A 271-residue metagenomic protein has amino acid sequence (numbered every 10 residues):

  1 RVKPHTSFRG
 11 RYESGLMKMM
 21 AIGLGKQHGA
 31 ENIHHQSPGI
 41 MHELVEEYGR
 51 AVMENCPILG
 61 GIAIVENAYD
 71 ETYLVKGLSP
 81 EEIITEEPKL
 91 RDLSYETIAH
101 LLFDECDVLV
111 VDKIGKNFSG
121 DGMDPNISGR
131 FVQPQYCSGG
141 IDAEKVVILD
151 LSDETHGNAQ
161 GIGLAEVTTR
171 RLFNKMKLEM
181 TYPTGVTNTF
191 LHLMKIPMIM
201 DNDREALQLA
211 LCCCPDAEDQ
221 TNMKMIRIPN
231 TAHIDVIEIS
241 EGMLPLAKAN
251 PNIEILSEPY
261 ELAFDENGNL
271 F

Functional and structural regions predicted by a protein language model:
V2-G115: Conserved, well-structured core segments that form the ligand-binding/active-site neighborhood of functional domains
E31-H34, L74-G77, M123-P125, Q160-G163 (+1 more regions): Surface-exposed beta-strand edges and their flanking turn/coil or helix-capping segments
I64, P80-E81, D124-I127, I148: Elongated scaffolding segments in large macromolecular assemblies, built predominantly from amphipathic alpha-helices
D112-K113, S128-R130: Hydrophobic alpha-helical signal-anchor/transmembrane segments
S119: Hard-cation-handling environments
G129-F271: C-terminal non-catalytic interaction/assembly regions of soluble proteins
